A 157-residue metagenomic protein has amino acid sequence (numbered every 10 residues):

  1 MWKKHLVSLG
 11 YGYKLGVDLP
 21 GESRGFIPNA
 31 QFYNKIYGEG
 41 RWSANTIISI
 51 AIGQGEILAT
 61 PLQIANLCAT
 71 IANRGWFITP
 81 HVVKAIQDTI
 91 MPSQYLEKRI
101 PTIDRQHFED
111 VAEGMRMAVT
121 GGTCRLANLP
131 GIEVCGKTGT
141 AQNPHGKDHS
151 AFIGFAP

Functional and structural regions predicted by a protein language model:
M1-P157: Beta-lactam-recognizing serine transpeptidase/beta-lactamase-like catalytic domain environment
